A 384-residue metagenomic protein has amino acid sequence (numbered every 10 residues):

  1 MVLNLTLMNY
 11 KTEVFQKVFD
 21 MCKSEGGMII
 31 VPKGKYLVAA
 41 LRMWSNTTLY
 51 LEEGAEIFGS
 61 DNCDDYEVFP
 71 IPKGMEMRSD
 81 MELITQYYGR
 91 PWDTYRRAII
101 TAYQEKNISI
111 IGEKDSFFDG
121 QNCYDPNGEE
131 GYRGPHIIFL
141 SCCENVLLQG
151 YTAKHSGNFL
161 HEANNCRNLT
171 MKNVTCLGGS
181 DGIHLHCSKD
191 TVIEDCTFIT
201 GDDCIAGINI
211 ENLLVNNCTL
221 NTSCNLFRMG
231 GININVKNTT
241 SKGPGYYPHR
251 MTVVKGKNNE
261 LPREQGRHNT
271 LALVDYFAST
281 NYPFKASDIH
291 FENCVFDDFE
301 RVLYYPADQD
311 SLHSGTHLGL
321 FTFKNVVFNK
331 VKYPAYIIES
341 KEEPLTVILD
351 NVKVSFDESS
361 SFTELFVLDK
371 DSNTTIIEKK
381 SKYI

Functional and structural regions predicted by a protein language model:
M1-I384: Extracellular/periplasmic carbohydrate-active domains that bind, remodel, or depolymerize complex polysaccharides
